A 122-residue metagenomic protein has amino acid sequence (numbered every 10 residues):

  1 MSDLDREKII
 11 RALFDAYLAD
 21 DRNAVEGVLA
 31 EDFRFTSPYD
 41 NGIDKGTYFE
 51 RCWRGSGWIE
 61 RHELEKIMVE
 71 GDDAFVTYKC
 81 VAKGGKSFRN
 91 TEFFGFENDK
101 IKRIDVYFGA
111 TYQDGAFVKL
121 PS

Functional and structural regions predicted by a protein language model:
M1-N23, G27, E31, F117-S122: Short, low-complexity N-terminal intrinsically disordered segments enriched in polar/charged residues
D5, T36-P38, F49-S122: A beta-strand edge to alpha-helix "cap/lid" segment located at domain peripheries
G42-I43: Acidic-and-aromatic substrate-binding clefts and catalytic sites of carbohydrate-active enzymes
